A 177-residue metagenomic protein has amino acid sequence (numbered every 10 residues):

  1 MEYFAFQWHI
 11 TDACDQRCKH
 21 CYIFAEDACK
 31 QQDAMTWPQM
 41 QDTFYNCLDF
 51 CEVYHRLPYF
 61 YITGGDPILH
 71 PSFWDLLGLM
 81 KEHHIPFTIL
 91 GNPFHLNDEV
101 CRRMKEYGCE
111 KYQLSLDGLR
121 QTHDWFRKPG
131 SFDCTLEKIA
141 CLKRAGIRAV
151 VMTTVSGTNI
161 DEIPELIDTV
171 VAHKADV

Functional and structural regions predicted by a protein language model:
M1-E110: Conserved alpha-helical substructure of the radical SAM core
H9, F50-I62, K81-T88, E110-K111 (+1 more regions): Conserved C-terminal portion of the radical SAM core fold that forms the substrate/S-adenosylmethionine-binding
Q16, Q121, A149: Glycine-centered loop/turn positions within well-structured domains that cap or flank conserved ligand/cofactor-binding
A28, P67-L69, P93-D98, Y112-P129 (+1 more regions): Conserved radical SAM core fold
M35, Q39, S115, S131-C134: Short acidic-hydrophobic sequence patches enriched in Asp/Glu that either
R102-E106, R127-P129, E165-D168: Short low-complexity, flexible loop/linker segments enriched in glycine and/or proline with clustered acidic
M104, G108-L119, A175-V177: Non-cysteine beta-strand/loop elements that form the S-adenosyl-L-methionine
